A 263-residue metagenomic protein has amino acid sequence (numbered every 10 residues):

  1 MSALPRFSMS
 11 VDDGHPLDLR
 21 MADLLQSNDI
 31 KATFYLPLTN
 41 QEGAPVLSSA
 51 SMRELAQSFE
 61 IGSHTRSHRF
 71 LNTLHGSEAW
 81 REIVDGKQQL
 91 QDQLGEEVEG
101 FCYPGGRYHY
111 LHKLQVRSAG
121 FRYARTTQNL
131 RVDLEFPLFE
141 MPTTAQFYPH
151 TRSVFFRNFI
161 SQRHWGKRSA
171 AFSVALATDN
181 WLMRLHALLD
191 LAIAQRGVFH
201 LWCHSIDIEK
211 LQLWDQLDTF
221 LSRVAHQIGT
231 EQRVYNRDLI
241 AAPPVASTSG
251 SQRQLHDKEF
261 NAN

Functional and structural regions predicted by a protein language model:
M1-L17: Boundary/entry segment of secreted carbohydrate-active catalytic domains
M1-S2, S27-D29, N40-E42, Q91 (+2 more regions): C-terminal domain-boundary segment and adjacent tail
S8-V11, G62, R233-N236: Generic enzyme active-site microenvironment
D12-H15, V46, S77-R81, A175-M183 (+2 more regions): Conserved phosphate-coordination/catalytic loops
P16-R20, T33: Short N-terminal binding/cap micro-motifs at the start of the first secondary-structure element
A22, S49-R53, W80-K87, K113 (+2 more regions): Generic structural signal for well-ordered alpha-helices, preferentially at hydrophobic/aromatic core positions
N28-L114, A119-R122, N129-A145, H150-R157 (+2 more regions): Metal-dependent polysaccharide deacetylase catalytic core of the NodB/CE4 family, i.e., the active-site-bearing domain
F147-A187, S249-N263: Membrane-proximal basic amphipathic "stem/tether" segments
